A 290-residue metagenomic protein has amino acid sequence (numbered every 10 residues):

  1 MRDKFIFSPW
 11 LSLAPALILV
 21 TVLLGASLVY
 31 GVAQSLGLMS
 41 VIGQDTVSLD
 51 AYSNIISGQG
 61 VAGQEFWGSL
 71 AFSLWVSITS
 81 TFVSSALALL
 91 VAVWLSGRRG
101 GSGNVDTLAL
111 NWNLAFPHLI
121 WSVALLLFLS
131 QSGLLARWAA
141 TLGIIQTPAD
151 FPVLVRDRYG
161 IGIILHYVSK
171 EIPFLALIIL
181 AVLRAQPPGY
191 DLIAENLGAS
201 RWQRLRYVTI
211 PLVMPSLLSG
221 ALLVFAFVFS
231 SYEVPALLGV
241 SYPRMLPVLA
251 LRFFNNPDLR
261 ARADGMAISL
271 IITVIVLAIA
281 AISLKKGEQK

Functional and structural regions predicted by a protein language model:
M1-A33, L87-L90, W94, G103-W112 (+1 more regions): N-terminal signal-anchor/first transmembrane alpha helix
K4-S8, Y52-V61, F229, A236-L277 (+1 more regions): Interhelical loop and adjacent transmembrane-helix boundary motif in polytopic membrane transport permeases
S8-L13, V91-L129, G160, D191 (+2 more regions): Cytoplasmic-entry segments and transmembrane alpha-helices of multi-pass inner-membrane transporters
P15-G25, W112, F116, L165 (+5 more regions): Transmembrane alpha-helices
L24-Q64, G239-P243, K290: Short membrane-interfacial helix/loop motifs at transmembrane-helix boundaries
G63-G97, L108, L165-V168: Transmembrane alpha-helix signature in integral membrane proteins
S122-V168, L238-Y242: Membrane-interfacial helix termini and adjacent extracytoplasmic/periplasmic loops of multi-pass transporters
L180-D191, E195, V208, A263-K290: C-terminal transmembrane helix and the adjacent membrane-cytosol boundary/short C-terminal tail of inner/organellar
